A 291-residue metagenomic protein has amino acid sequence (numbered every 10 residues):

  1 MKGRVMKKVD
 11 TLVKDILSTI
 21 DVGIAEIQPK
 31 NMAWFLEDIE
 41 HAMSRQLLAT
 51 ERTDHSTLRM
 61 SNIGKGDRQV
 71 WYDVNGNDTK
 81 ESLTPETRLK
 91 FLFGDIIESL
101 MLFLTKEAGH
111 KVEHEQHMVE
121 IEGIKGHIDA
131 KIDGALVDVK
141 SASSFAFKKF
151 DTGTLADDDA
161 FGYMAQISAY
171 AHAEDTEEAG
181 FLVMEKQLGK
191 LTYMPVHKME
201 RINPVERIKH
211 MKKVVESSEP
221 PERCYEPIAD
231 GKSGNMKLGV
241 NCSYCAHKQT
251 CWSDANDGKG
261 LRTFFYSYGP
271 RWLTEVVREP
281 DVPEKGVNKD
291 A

Functional and structural regions predicted by a protein language model:
M1-L136, S143-T154: Metal-dependent nuclease catalytic cores that hydrolyze phosphodiester bonds in DNA/RNA, characterized by
I63, D73-V74, K140, M184 (+2 more regions): Structured loops at beta-to-helix junctions and adjacent beta-edge loops in soluble globular domains
K65, S99, A165-S168, G239-V240: Non-catalytic, well-ordered alpha-helical scaffold segments
A108-E219, I228: Mg2+/Mn2+-dependent nuclease catalytic core
A169, A173-A291: Metal-dependent nuclease catalytic regions and adjoining charged, substrate-binding loops involved in nucleic-acid end
